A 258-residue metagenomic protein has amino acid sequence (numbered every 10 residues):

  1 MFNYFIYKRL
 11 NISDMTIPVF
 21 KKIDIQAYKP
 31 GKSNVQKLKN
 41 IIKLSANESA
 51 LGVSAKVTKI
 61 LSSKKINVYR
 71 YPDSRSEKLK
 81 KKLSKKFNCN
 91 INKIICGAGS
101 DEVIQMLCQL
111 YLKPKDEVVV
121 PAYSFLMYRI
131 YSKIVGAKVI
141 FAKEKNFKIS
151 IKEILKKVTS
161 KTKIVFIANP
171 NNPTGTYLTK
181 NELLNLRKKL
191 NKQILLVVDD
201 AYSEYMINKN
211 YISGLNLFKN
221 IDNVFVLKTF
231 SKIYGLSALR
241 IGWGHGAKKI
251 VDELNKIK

Functional and structural regions predicted by a protein language model:
F2-R70: N-terminal "arm"/small-domain region of PLP-dependent enzymes with the aminotransferase-like
I42, V119, I140, V197 (+1 more regions): Hydrophobic/aromatic beta-strand patches that form the interior of the parallel beta-sheet core in alpha/beta enzyme
N47-A50, S100-D101, F125, N169-P173 (+2 more regions): Short glycine-rich anion-binding loops that position phosphate/pyrophosphate groups of nucleotides and phosphorylated
R75, K219-K258: Conserved core segment of the aminotransferase class I/II
K78-E117: Phosphate-binding glycine-rich loop
L110-I167: PLP-dependent aminotransferase-like
K133, I149-S160, P173-L196, D200-I233: Active-site pre-lysine segment of PLP-dependent enzymes
